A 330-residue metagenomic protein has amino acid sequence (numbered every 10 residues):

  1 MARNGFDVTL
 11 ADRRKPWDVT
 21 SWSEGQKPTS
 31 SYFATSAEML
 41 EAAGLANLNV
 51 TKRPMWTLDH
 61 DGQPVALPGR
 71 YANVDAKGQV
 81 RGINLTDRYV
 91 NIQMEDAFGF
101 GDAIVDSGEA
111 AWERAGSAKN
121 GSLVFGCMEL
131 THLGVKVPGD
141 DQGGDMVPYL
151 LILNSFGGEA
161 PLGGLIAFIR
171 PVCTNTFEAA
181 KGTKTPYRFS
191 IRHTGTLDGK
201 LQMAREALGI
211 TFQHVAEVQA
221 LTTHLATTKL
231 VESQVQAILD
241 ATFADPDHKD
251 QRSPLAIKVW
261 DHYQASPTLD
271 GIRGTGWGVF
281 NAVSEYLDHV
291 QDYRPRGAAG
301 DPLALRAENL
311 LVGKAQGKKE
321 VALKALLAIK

Functional and structural regions predicted by a protein language model:
M1-W56, G116, T131-K330: Intrinsically disordered, low-complexity regions enriched in serine/threonine
K52-G69: An N-terminal amphipathic alpha-helical segment
D59, D75, A118: Acidic surface patches and DE-rich sequence motifs
P64-R88: A short, surface-exposed helix-loop junction/capping segment
A66, K119-G121, D145: A generic structural signal for short, non-catalytic loop/turn and secondary-structure boundary residues
I83-N84, D96, K136-P138: Acidic, serine/threonine- and proline-rich intrinsically disordered low-complexity regions
T86-A111: Amphipathic alpha-helical segments
W112-G134: Beta-rich nucleic-acid/ligand-interaction surfaces
